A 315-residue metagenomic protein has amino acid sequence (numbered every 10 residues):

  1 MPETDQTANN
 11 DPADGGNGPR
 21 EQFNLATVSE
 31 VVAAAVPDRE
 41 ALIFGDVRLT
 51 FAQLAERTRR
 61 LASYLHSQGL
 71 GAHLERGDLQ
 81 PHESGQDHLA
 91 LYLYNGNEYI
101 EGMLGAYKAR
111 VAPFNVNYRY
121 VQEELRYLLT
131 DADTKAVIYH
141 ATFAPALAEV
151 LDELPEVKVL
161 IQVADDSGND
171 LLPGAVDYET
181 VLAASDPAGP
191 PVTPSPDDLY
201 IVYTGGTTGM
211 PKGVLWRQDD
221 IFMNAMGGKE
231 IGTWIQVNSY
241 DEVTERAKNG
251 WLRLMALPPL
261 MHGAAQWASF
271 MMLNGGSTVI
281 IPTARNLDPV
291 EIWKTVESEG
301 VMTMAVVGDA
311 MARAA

Functional and structural regions predicted by a protein language model:
D5-N9, T27-Q53, S67-E83, A164 (+1 more regions): AMP-dependent adenylate-forming
D14-F23, N169-D198: Flexible, low-complexity linker/hinge segments
V47, Y64-Y120, A256-L257: Conserved AMP-binding/adenylate-forming
T50-A52, L199-G227, G232-I235: Conserved AMP-binding A3 loop
Y94, Y139-E149, S167, P258 (+1 more regions): Adenylate-forming
K108-A183: Structural core segment of the AMP-binding/adenylate-forming
S185-Y203, G209-M210, L215, T244-R253: Conserved pre-ATP/AMP-binding loop-to-beta segment of ANL
F222-R253, M261-A305: Conserved AMP-binding/adenylation subdomain of ANL enzymes
